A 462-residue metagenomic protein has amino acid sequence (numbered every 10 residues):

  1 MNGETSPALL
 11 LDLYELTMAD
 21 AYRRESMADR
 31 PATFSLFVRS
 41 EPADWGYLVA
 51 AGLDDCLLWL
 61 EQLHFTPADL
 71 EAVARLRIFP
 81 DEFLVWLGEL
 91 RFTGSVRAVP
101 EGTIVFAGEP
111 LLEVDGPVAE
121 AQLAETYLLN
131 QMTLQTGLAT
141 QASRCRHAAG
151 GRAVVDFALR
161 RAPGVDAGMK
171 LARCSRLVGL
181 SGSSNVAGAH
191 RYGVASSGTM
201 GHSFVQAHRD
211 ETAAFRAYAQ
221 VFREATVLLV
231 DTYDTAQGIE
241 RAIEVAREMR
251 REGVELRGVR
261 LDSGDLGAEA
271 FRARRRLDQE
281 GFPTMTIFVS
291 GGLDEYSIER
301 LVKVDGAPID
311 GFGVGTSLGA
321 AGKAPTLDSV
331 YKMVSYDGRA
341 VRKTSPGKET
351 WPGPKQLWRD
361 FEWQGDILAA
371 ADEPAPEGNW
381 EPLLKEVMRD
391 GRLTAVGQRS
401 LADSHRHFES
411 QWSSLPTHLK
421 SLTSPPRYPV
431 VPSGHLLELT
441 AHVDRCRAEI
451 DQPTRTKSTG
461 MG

Functional and structural regions predicted by a protein language model:
M1-E224, Y331-G462: Ordered alpha/beta subdomains of enzyme catalytic regions
S203-G365: Glycine-rich phosphate/ribose-binding loops and adjacent secondary-structure elements that form binding surfaces
